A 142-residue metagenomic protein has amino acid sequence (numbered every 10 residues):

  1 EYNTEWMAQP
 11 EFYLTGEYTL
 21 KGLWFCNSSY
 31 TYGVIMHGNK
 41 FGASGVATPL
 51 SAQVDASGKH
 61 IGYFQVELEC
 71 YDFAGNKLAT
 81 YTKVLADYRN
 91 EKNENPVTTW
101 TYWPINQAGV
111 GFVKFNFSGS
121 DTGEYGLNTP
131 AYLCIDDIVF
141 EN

Functional and structural regions predicted by a protein language model:
E1-K21: Surface-exposed, low-complexity/disordered Ser/Thr/Gly/Pro/Asn-rich loops and linkers
W6, W24, W100-W103: A residue-identity detector for tryptophan
T19-S29: A short, Gly/Thr-enriched small/hydrophobic beta-strand-prone motif that recurs across taxa
S28-V34, D121-E124: Short catalytic/ligand-binding loop motif for oxyanion handling, primarily in non-cytosolic enzymes, centered on
Y32-N39, T82, L127: General "foldedness" signal
V34-V66: Short coil-to-beta strand junction motifs in C2/discoidin
G58-N142: Terminal, low-complexity interaction segments
